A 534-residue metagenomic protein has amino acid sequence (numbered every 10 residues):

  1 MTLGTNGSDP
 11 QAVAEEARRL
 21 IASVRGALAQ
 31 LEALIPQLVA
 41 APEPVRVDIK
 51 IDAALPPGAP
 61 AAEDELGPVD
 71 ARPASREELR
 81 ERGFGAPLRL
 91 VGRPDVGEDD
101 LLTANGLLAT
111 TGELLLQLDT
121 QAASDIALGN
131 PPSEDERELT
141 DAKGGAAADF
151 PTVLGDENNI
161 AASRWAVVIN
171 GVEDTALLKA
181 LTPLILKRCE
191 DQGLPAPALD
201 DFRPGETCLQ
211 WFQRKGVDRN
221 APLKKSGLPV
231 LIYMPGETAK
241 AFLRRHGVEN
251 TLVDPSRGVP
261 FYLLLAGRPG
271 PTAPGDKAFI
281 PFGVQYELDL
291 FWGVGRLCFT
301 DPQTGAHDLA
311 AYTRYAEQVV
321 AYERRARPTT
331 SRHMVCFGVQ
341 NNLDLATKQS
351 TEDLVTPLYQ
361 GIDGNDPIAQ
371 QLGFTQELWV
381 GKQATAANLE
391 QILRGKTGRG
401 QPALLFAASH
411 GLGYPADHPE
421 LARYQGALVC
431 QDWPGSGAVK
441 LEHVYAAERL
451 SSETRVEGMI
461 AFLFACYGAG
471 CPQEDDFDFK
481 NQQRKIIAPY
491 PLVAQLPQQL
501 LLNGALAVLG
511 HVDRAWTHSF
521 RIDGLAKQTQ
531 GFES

Functional and structural regions predicted by a protein language model:
T2, G270, R332, F337-L345 (+3 more regions): Active-site-proximal C-terminal subdomain of hydrolase catalytic domains
T2-P56: Short, low-complexity, charged amphipathic interaction modules
L31, D48-L107: Intrinsically disordered, low-structural-confidence terminal and linker regions
D70, L88, P94-L114, L118-V217 (+2 more regions): A domain-level signal for caspase-like cysteine endopeptidase catalytic cores and their zymogen-processing architecture
A239-R257, E390-G400: Short, well-structured alpha-helical segments in soluble
R257-T272: Elongated alpha-helical scaffolds
V259-Y262, T330-H333, R399-L404, V456-I460 (+1 more regions): Loop/turn elements at helix/coil->beta-strand transitions in domains of secreted/extracellular proteins
L405, W433-L463: Caspase-like (clan CD) cysteine peptidase catalytic core
